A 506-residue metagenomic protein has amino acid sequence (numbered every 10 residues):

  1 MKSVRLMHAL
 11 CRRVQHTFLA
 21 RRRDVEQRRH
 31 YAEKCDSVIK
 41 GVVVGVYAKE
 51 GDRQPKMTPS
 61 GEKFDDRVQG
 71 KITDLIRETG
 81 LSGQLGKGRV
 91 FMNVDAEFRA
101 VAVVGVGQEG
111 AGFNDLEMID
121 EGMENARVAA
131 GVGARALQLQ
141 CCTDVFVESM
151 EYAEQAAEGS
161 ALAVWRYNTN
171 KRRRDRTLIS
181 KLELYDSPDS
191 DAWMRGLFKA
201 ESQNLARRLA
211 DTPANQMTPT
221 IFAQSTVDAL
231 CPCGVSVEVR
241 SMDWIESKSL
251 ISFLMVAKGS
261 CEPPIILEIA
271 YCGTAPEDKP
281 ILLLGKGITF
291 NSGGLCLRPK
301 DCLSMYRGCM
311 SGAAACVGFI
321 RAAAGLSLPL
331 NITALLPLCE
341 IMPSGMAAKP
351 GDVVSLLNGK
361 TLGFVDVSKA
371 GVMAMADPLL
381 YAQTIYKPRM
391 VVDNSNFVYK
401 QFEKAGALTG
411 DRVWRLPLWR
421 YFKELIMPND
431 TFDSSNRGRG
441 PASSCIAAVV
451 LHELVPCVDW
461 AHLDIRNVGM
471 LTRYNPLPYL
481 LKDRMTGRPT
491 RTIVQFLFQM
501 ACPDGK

Functional and structural regions predicted by a protein language model:
K2-D278, L480, G487, C502-G505: Glycine-/small-residue-enriched capping loops at alpha/beta junctions
T73-G80, Q84-G86, A223-K506: A generic structural signal for tightly packed, nonpolar segments enriched in small/aliphatic residues
